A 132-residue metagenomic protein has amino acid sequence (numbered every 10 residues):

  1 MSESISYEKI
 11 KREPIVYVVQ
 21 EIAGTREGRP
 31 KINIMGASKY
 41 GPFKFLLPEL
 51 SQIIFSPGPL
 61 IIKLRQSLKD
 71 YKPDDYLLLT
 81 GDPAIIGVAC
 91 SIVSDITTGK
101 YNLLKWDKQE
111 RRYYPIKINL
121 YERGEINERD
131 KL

Functional and structural regions predicted by a protein language model:
M1-D75, S91-L132: Long, low-complexity, Lys/Arg-enriched
L79: Short, surface-exposed polybasic-aromatic patches that bind anionic ligands, especially phosphate groups
I85-C90: Short, well-ordered alpha-helical microsegments
